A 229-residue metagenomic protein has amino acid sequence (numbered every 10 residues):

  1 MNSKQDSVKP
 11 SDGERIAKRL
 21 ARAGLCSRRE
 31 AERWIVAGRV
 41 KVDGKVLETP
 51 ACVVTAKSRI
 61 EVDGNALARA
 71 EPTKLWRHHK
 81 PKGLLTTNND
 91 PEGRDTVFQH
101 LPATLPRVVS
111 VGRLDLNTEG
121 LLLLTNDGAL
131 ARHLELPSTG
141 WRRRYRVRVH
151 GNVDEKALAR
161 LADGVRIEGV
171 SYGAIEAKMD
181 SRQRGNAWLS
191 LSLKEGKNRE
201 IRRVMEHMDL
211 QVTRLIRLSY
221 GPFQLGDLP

Functional and structural regions predicted by a protein language model:
N2-P229: Basic, flexible Lys/Arg- and Gly-enriched helix-loop patches that mediate nucleic-acid binding at interfaces with rRNA
